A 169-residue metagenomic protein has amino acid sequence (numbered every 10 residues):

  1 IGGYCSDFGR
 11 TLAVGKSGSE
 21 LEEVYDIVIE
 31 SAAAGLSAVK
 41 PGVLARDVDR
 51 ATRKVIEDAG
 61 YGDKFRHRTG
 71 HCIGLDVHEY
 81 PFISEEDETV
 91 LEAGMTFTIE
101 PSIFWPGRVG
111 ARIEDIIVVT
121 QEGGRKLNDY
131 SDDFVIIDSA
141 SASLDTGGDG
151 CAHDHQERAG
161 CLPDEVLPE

Functional and structural regions predicted by a protein language model:
I1-E169: Active-site neighborhoods and metal-handling regions in enzymes and metal-associated proteins
